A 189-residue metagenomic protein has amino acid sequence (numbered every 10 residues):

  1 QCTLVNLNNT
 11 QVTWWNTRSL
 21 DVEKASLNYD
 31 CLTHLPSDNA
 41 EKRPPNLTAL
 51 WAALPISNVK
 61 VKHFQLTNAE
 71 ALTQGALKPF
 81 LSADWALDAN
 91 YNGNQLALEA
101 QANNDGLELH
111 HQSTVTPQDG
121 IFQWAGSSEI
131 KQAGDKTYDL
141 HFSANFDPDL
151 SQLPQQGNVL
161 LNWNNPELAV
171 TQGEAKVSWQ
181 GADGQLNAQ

Functional and structural regions predicted by a protein language model:
Q1-L35: Terminal hydrophobic membrane-targeting helix
Q1-Q11, K176-Q189: Short, intrinsically disordered, charge-balanced linker/junction segments flanking boundaries in proteins
C2, N9, E41-L150, W163-P166: Elongated, acidic membrane-bridging lipid-handling scaffolds and related periplasm/extracellular "bridge/tunnel" systems
L20-V22, V59-F64, Q155: A short hydrophobic beta-strand element
P36-E41, V177-S178: Flexible, surface-exposed loop regions and adjacent strand-edge segments of Gram-negative outer-membrane beta-barrel
L98-A100, V159, A188: Membrane-embedded beta-strand positions of outer-membrane beta-barrel proteins
P154, W163, L168, D183-G184: Short, compositionally biased pre-sequence/patch detector
T171-A175: Short, tandemly repeated low-complexity microdomains enriched for cysteine and small residues
